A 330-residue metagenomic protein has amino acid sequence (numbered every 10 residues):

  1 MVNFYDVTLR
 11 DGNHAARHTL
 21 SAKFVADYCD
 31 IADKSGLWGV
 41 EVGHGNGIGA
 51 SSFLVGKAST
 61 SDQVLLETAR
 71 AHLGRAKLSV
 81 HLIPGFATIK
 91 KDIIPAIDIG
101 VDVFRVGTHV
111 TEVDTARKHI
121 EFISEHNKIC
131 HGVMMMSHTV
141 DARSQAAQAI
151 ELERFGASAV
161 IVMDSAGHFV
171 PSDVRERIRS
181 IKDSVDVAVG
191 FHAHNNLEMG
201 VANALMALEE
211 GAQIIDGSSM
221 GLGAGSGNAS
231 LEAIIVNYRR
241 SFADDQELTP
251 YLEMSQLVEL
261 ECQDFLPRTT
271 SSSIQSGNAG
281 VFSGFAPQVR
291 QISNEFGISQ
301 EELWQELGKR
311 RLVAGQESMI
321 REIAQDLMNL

Functional and structural regions predicted by a protein language model:
M1-L330: Catalytic cores and adjacent flexible loops of soluble metabolic enzymes that perform enolate/carbanion chemistry on
